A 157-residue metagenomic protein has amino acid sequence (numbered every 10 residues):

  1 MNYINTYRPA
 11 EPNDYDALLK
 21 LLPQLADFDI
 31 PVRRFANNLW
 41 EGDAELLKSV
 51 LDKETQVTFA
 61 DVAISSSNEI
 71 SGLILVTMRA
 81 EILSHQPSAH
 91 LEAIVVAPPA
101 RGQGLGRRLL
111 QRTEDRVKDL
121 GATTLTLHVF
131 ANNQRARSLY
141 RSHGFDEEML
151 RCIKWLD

Functional and structural regions predicted by a protein language model:
M1-N13: Conserved N-terminal entry element of GNAT/NAT acetyltransferase domains
A26-K48: Conserved GNAT-fold acetyl-CoA-binding loop/helix
K48-V62, H90: A short helix-loop-beta-strand connector motif used in the catalytic cores of GNAT acetyltransferases and, in some
V62, E69-M78, H90, V95: Conserved beta-strand in the GNAT
H85-P98, L150: Conserved acetyl-CoA binding element of GNAT-fold acetyltransferases
A93-V96, G102-D115, D119, S138 (+1 more regions): Conserved acetyl-CoA-binding loop-helix of GNAT-fold acetyltransferases
P98-R101, T126-A136, I153-D157: Conserved beta-strand-loop-alpha-helix junction that forms the acyl-donor binding cleft
A122, A131, R141-L150: Conserved acetyl-CoA-binding loop of GNAT-fold acetyltransferases
